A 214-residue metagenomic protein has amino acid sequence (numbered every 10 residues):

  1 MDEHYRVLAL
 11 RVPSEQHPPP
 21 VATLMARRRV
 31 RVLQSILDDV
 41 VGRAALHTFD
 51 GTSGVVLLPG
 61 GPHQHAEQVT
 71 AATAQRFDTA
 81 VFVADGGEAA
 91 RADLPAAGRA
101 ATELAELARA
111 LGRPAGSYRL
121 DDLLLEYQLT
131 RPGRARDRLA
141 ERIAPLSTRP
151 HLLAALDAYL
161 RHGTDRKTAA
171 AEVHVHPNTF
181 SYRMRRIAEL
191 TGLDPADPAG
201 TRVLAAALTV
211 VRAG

Functional and structural regions predicted by a protein language model:
M1-G214: Cytosolic nucleotide-utilizing catalytic cores of signal-transduction proteins
